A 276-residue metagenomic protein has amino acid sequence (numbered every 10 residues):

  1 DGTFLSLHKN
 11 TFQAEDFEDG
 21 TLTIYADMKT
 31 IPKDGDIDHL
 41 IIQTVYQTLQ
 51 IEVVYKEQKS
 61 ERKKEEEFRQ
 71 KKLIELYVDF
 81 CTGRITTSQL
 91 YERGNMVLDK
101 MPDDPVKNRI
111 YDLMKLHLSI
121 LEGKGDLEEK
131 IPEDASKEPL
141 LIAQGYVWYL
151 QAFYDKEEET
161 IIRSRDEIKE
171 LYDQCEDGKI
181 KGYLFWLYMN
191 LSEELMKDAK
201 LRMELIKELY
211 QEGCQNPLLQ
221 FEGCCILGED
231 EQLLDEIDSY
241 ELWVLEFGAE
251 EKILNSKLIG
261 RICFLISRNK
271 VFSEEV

Functional and structural regions predicted by a protein language model:
D1-T23, Y146: Surface-exposed binding patches on compact interaction domains or structured appendages
F4, Y46-T48: Solvent-exposed strand-loop boundary residues in beta-sheet-rich modules
H8, Y25-K29, Q43, V54-Q58: A structural detector for beta-sheet-dominated domains
L22-A26, P32-Y46: A short beta-strand micro-motif common to beta-rich folds, especially ectodomain repeats
I51-T82: Low-complexity, Pro/Ser/Thr- and charge-rich linker/hinge segments at domain boundaries
E67-D79, D104-E122, K137-D155, E176-E193 (+3 more regions): Amphipathic alpha-helical repeat scaffolds of TPR domains
Q70-E75, Q89-K100, K124-K137, E158-C175 (+3 more regions): Alpha-helical repeat scaffolds
C81-Y91: Long, compositionally biased charged/polar accessory segments in the mid-to-C-terminal portions of proteins
